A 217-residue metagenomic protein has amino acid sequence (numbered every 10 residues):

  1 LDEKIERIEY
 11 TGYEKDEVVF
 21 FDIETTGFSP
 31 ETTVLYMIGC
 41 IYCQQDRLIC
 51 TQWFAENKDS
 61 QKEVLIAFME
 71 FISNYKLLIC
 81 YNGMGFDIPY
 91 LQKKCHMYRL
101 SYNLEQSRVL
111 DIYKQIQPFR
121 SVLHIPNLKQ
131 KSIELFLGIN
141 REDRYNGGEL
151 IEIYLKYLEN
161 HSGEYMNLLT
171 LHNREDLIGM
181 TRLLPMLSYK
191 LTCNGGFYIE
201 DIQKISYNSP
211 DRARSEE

Functional and structural regions predicted by a protein language model:
L1-K15: N-terminal accessory regions of nucleic-acid-interacting proteins
E17-T26, N173: Two-metal-ion RNase H-like nuclease active-site motif
D22-E24, D87, D111, D176: Acidic active-site catalytic centers that drive phospho-/nucleotidyl reactions and related ester hydrolyses
T25, S29-Q44, I49-C50, A55: RNase H-like nuclease fold core
Q45-F136: Conserved DEDDh/DEDDy metal-dependent 3′-5′ exonuclease domain
S132-E200: Acidic, Mg2+-coordinating catalytic module of metal-dependent nucleases/exonucleases that use a two-metal-ion mechanism
N208-A213: Amphipathic alpha-helical repeat scaffolds of TPR domains
E217: Conserved small/polar residues in nucleotide/adenosyl-binding loops
